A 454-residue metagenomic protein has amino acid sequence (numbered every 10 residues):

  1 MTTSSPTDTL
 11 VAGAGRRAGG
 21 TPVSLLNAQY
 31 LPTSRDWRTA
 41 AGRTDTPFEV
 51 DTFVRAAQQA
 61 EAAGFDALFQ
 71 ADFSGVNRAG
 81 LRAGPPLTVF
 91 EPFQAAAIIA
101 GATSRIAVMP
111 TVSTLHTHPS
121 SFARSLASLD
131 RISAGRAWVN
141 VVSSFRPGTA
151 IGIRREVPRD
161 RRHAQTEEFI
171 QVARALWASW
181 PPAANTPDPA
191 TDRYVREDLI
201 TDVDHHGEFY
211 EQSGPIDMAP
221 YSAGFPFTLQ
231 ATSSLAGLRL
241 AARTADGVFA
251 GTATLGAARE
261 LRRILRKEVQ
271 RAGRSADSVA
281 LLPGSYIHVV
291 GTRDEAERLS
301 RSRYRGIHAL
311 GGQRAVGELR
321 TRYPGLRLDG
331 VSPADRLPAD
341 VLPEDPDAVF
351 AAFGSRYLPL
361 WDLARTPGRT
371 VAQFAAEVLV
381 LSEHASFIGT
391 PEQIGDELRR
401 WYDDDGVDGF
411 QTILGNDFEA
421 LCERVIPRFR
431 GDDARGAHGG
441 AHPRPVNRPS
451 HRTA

Functional and structural regions predicted by a protein language model:
T2-A102, A223-P226, D340-V341: N-terminal beta1-alpha1-beta2 module of alpha/beta enzyme domains
A12-D45, A107, P147-I151, L199 (+2 more regions): N-terminal small/glycine-rich loop or linker at the start of catalytic domains across soluble metabolic enzymes
A18, E61-A62, A97-S104, D130-R136 (+2 more regions): Acidic (Asp/Glu)-rich catalytic clusters
G19-P22, H118-R239, R243-T244, A272 (+3 more regions): Internal, glycine-rich beta/alpha segment that forms the wall or movable "lid" of small-molecule/cofactor binding
S24-A28, L68-Q70, V108-P110, A137-V141 (+4 more regions): Hydrophobic faces of well-ordered beta-strands that scaffold small-molecule active sites in alpha/beta enzyme cores
W37-V50, T111-S120, G224-L235, H288-V290 (+1 more regions): Active-site mouth loops of central-metabolism enzymes
T52-A71, L240-V248, R400-V407: Catalytic domains of carbohydrate-active enzymes, especially glycoside hydrolases
A280-E295, R448-T453: Short, conserved secondary-structure transition motifs
